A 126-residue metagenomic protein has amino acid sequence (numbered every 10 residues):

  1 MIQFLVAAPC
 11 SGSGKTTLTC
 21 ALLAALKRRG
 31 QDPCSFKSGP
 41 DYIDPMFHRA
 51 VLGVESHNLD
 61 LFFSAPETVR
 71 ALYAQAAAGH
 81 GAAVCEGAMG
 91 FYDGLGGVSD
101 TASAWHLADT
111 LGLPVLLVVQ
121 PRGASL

Functional and structural regions predicted by a protein language model:
I2-S13, T17, L23-L111, L117-L126: ATP-dependent carboxylate-amine ligase catalytic core
